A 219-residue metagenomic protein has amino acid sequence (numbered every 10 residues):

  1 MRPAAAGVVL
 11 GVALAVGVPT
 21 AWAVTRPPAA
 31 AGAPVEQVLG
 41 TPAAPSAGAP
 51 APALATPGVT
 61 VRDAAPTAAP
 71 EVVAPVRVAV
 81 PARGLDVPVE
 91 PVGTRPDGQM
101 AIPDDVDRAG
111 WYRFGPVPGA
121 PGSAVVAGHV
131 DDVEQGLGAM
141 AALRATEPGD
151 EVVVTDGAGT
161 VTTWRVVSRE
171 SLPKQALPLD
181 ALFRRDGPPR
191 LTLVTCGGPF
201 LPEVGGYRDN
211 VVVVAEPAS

Functional and structural regions predicted by a protein language model:
M1-L14: N-terminal export and membrane-targeting signals
G17-P148, V153-A158, S168-S219: Solvent-exposed, non-transmembrane regions of membrane-associated and secreted proteins
